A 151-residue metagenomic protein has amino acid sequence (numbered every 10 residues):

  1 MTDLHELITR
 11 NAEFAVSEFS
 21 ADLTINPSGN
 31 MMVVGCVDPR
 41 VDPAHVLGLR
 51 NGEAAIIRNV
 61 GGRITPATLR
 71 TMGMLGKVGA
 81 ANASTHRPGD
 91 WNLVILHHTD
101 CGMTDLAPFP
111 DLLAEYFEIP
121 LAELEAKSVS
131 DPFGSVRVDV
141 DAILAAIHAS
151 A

Functional and structural regions predicted by a protein language model:
M1-S28, G61-I64, R70, M74-D90 (+1 more regions): Divalent-metal-activated hydrolytic enzyme cores
E13-V16, L23-N51: N-terminal short beta-loop-beta anion/metal-coordinating cradle
V34-C36, R58, V94-H98: Short beta-strand segments
V37-P39, T65-T68: A general structural motif
H45, R50-E53, T68, A107: Solvent-exposed, flexible loop/coil residues
G52, D90-W91: Short glycine-/polar-rich loops that comprise or flank the Walker A/P-loop and associated switch/sensor motifs
A54-G61: A short beta-strand-loop structural module common to alpha/beta enzyme folds
